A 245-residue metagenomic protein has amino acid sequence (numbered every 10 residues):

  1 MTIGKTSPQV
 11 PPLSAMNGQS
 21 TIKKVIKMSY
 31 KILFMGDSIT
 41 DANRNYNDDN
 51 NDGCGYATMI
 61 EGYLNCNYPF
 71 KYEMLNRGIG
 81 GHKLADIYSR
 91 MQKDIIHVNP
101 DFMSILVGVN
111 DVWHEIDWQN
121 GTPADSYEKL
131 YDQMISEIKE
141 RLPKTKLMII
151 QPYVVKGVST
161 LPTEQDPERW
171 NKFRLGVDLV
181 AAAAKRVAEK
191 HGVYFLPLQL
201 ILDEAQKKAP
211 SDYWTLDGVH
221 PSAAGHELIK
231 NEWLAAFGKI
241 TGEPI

Functional and structural regions predicted by a protein language model:
G4, V10-G80, R90-N99: Serine-esterase "nucleophile elbow" of acetyl-processing enzymes
S7-Q9, A15, G192-Y194, L198: Terminal low-complexity, poorly structured segments
I26, M59-F70, D86-I245: Alpha-helical cap/lid subdomain in secreted, periplasmic, or secretory-pathway luminal O-acyl-processing enzymes
